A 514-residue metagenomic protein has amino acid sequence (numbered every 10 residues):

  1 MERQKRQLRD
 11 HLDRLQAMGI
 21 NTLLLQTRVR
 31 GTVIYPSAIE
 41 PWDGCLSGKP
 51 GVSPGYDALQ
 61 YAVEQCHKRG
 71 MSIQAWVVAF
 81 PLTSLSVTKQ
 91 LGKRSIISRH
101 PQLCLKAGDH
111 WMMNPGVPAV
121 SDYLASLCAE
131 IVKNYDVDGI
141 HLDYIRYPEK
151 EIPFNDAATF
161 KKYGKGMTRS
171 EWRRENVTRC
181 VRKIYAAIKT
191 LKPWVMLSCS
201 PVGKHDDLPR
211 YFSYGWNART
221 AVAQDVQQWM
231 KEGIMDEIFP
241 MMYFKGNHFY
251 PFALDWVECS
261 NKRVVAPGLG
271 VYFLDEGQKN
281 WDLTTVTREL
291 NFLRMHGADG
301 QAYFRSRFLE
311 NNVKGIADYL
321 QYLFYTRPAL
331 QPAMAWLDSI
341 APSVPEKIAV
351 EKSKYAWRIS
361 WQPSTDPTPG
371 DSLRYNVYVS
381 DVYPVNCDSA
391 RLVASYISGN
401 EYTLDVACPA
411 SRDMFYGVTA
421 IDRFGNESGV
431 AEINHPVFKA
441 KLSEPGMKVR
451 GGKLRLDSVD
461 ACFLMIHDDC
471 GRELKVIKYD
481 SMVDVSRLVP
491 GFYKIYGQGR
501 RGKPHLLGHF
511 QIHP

Functional and structural regions predicted by a protein language model:
M1-E2, Q74-E130, N134: Active-site-adjacent "subsite" loops/lids of carbohydrate-active enzymes
R6-V33, Y135-V137: Catalytic domains of carbohydrate-active enzymes, especially glycoside hydrolases
K162-G277: Glycoside hydrolase catalytic-domain groove-lining segments
V226-F249, R263-W336: Substrate-binding cleft of secreted/luminal carbohydrate-active enzymes
G315-G370, G425-F438: Pro/Thr/Ser/Gly-rich low-complexity, intrinsically disordered linker/stalk tracts
S372-S411: Recognizes extended acidic, P/S/T-rich segments that occur within or adjacent to Ig-like beta-sandwich modules
V406-E427: Beta-strand-rich modules
V437-S443, V449-L456, E473, P490-P514: C-terminal tail/sorting-segment detector
